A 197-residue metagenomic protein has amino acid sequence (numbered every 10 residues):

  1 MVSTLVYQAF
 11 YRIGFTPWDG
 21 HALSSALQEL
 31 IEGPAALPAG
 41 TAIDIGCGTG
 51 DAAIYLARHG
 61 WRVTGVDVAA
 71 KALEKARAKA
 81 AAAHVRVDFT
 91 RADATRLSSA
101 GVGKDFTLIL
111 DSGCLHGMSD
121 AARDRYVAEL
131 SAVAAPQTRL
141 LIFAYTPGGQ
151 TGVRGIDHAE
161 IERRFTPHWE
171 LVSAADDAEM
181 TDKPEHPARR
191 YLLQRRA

Functional and structural regions predicted by a protein language model:
M1-I43, T49-K104, M118-A197: Class I (Rossmann-like) S-adenosyl-L-methionine-dependent methyltransferase catalytic domain, capturing the SAM-binding
T107: Conserved acidic residues
L110: A conserved beta-strand element that flanks and buttresses the S-adenosyl-L-methionine
G113-G117: Short catalytic micro-motifs in class I SAM-dependent methyltransferases
